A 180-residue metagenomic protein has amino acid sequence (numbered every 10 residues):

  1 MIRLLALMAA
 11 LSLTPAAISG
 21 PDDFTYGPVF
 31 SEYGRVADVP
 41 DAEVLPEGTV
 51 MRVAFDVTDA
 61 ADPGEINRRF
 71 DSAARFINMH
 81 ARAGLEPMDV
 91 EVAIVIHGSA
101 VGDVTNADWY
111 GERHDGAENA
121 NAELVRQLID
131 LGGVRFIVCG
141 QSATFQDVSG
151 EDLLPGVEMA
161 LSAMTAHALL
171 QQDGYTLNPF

Functional and structural regions predicted by a protein language model:
M1-M8: Sec-dependent signal peptide recognition, specifically the positively charged N-region followed immediately by
A9, A17-P21: Boundary at the C-terminal end of the N-terminal hydrophobic targeting segment
D22-G34, T105-F180: A cross-taxonomic marker for long C-terminal extensions/tails that follow the last structured domain
P46-D62, T105-W109: Acidic/histidine-rich, surface-exposed loop or edge segments in extracytoplasmic proteins
D59-R69, P87, E118, G132 (+1 more regions): Solvent-exposed, acidic/flexible segments
I66-L85: Histidine-anchored nucleotide/phosphate-binding helix
E86-T105: Acidic helix-start/capping segments at beta-turn-to-alpha-helix junctions
